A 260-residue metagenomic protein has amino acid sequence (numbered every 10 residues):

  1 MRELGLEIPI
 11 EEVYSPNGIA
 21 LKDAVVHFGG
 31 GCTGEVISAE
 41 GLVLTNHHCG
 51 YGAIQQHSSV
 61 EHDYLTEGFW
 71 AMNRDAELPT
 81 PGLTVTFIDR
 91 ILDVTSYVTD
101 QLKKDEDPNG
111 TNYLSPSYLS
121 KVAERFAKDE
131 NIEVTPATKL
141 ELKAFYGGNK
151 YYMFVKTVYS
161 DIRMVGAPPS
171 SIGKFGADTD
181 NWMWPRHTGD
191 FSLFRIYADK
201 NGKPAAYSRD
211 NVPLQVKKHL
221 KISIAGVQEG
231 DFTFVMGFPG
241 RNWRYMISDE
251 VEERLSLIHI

Functional and structural regions predicted by a protein language model:
N17-A20, A198-P213: Short, basic/aromatic beta-hairpin or loop at an interaction surface
D23-E40, H219: A conserved glycine-rich beta-strand in the N-terminal activation segment of trypsin-fold
I37-S38, G226-G230: Short, well-ordered loop/turn sites that connect or cap secondary structure elements
L44-I88: Catalytic-histidine neighborhood of serine endopeptidases, predominantly the chymotrypsin-like S1/PA family
H48-C49, G237-P239: Short, surface-exposed secondary-structure boundary micro-motifs
A53-Q56, G240-E250: Short, Lys/Arg- and Gly-enriched loop/turn segments at beta-strand edges
R90, G110-I196: Long, charge-dense accessory insertions within large macromolecular proteins
I258-I260: Conserved small/polar residues in nucleotide/adenosyl-binding loops
